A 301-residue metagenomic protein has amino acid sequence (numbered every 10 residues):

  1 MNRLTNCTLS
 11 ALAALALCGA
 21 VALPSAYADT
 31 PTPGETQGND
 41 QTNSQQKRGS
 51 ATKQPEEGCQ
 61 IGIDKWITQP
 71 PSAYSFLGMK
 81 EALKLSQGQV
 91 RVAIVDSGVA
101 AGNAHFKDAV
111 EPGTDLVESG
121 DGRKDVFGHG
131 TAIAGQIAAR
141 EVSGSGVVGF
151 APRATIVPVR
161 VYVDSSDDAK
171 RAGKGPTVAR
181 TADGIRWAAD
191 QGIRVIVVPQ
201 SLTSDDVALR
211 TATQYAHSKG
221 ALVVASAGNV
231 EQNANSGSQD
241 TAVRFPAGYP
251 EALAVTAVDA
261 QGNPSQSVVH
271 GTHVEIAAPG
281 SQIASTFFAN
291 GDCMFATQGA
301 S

Functional and structural regions predicted by a protein language model:
M1-T30: Secretory targeting and sorting signals
L23-V90: Protease zymogen maturation seam
L77-E118: Acidic-leg catalytic submotif of subtilisin-like serine proteases
A82, D205-V223, F245: Catalytic-core regions built around general acid/base machinery
G88-V92, R153-V157, D190-I196, S218-V223 (+1 more regions): Loop/turn elements at helix/coil->beta-strand transitions in domains of secreted/extracellular proteins
G98-A101, L116-E118, G122, V142-S143 (+6 more regions): Solvent-exposed loop/turn segments at secondary-structure junctions within structured extracellular/periplasmic domains
S119-S204, T256-D259: Subtilisin-like peptidase catalytic core
R244-S301: Extracellular S/T/G-rich loop segment that most often corresponds to the catalytic His/Ser-adjacent loop
